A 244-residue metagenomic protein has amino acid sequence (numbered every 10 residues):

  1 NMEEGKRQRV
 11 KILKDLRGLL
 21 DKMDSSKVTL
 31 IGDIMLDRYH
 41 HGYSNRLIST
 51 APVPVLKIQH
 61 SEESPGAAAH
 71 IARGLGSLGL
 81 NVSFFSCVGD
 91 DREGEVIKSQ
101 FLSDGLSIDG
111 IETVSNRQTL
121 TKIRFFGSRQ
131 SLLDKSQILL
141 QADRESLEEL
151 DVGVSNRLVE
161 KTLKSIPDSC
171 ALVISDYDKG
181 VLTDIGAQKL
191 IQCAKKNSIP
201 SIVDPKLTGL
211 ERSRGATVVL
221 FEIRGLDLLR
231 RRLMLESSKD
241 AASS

Functional and structural regions predicted by a protein language model:
M2-N45, K57-S244: Ribokinase/PfkB-type carbohydrate-kinase core domain
S49-V55: Peri-catalytic substrate-binding/gating loops that frame the active-site cleft of hydrolases
